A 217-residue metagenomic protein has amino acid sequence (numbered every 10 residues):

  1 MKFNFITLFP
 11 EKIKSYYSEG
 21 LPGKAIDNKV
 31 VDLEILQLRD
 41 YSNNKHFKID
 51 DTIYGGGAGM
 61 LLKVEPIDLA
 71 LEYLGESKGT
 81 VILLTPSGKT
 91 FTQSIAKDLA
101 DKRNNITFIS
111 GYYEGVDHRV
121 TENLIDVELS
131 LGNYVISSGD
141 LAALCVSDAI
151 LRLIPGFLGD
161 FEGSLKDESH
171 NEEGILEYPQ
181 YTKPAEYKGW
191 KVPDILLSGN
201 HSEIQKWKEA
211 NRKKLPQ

Functional and structural regions predicted by a protein language model:
M1-L74, L197, S202-Q217: N-terminal nucleotide/polyanion-binding subdomain common to many enzyme families
N4-I6, E34-L36, T80-I82, I106-T107 (+1 more regions): Hydrophobic/aromatic beta-strand patches that form the interior of the parallel beta-sheet core in alpha/beta enzyme
G20-K24, K97-D101, N123-L124: Short, solvent-exposed amphipathic alpha-helical segments in soluble enzyme and RNA/protein-processing domains
L38-Y41, Y112-V116: Short glycine-enriched loops at secondary-structure junctions
R39-N44, K89, V135-S138: A short acidic, often aromatic-flanked loop/helix-cap motif at beta-alpha or helix-coil junctions that lines enzyme
L61-Y112, H118: S-adenosyl-L-methionine/SAH cofactor-binding core of RNA-modifying enzymes
V116, V120-G163, H170: Structured adenosyl-cofactor binding patch, chiefly the S-adenosyl-L-methionine
S169-Q217: Long, charged alpha-helical interface segments
